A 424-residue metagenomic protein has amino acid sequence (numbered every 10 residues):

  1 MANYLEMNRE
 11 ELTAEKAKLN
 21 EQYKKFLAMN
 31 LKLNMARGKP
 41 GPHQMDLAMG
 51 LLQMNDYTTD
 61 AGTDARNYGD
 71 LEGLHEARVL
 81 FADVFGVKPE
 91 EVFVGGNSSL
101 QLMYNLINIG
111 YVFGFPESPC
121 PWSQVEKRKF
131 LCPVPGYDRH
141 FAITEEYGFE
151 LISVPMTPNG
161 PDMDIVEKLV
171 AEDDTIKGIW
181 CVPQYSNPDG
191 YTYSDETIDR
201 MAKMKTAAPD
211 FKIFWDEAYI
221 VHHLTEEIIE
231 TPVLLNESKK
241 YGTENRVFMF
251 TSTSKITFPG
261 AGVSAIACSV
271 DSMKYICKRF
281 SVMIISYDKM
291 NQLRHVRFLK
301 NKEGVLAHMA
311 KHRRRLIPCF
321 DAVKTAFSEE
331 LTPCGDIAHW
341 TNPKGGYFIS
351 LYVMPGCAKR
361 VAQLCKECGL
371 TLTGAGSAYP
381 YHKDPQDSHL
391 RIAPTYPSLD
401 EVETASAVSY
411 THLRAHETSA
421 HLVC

Functional and structural regions predicted by a protein language model:
A2-E72, E76-D83, E367-L370: N-terminal "arm"/small-domain region of PLP-dependent enzymes with the aminotransferase-like
T63-P209, I220-G242: Conserved core of the PLP fold type I
N236-I317, E330: Conserved core segment of the aminotransferase class I/II
A310-K324, D336-Y352: Conserved glycine-rich beta-strand-loop-beta hairpin in the small C-terminal domain of fold type I
S350-P355, L372-V408: Conserved PLP-binding active-site segment of the aspartate aminotransferase-like
T411-T418: Conserved small/polar residues in nucleotide/adenosyl-binding loops
V423-C424: Hydrophobic alpha-helical segments, chiefly the membrane-spanning helices and signal/signal-anchor peptides
